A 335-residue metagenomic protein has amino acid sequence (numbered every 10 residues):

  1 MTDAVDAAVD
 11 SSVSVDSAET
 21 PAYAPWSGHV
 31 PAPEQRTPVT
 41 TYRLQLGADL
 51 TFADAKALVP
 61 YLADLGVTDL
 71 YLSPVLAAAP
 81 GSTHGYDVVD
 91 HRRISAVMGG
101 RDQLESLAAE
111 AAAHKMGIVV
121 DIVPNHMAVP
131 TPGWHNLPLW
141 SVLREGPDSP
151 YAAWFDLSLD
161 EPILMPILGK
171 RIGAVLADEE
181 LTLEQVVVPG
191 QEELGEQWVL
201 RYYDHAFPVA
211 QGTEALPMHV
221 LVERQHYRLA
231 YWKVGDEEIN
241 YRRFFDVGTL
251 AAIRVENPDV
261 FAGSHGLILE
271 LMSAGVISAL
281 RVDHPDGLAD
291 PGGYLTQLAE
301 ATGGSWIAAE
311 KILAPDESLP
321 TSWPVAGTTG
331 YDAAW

Functional and structural regions predicted by a protein language model:
T2-D6, D10, D16-E238, R242 (+2 more regions): Acidic/aromatic-lined carbohydrate-recognition and catalytic surfaces of CAZymes acting on diverse glycans
R43-A53, L250-F261: Active-site mouth loops of central-metabolism enzymes
R243-A251: Extended redox/cofactor-interaction regions of prokaryotic respiratory oxidoreductases
V260-S273: Structured alpha-helical segments in the cores of large, soluble enzyme domains
A279-L280: Conserved, well-ordered alpha-helix/loop/beta-strand core segments that scaffold catalytic motifs
